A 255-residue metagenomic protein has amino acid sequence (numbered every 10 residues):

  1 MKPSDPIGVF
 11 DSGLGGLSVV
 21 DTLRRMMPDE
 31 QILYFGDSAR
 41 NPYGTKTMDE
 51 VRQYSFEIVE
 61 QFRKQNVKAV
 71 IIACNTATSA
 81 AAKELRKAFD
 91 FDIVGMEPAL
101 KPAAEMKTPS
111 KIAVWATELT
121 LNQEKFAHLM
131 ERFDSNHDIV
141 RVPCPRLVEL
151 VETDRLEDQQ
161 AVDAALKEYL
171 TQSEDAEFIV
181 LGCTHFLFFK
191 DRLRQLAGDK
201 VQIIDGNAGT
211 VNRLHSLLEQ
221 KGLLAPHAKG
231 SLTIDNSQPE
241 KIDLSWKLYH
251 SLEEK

Functional and structural regions predicted by a protein language model:
M1-K255: Non-catalytic structural scaffold of enzyme domains
